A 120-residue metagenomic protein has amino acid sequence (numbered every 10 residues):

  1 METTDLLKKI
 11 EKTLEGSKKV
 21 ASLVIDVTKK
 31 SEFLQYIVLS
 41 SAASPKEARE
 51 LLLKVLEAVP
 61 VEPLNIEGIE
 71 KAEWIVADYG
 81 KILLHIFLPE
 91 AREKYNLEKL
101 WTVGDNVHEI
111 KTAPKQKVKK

Functional and structural regions predicted by a protein language model:
M1-K29, K46, G68-I69, E73-W74 (+2 more regions): Long, contiguous binding/interaction regions
K18, L56-E62, D105: A common structural junction motif
E32, P45-E50: Short, solvent-exposed recognition patches
L34-I37: Short beta-strand segments
L39-S41: Short hydrophobic/aromatic beta-strand micro-patches that form the beta-sheet surface supporting nucleotide- or nucleic
E50-L56: Short amphipathic alpha-helices in soluble, non-transmembrane regions that often serve as interface/regulatory elements
P60-N65, E70: Active-site cofactor/substrate anionic-group-binding motifs, chiefly glycine- and Lys/Arg-rich phosphate-binding loops
